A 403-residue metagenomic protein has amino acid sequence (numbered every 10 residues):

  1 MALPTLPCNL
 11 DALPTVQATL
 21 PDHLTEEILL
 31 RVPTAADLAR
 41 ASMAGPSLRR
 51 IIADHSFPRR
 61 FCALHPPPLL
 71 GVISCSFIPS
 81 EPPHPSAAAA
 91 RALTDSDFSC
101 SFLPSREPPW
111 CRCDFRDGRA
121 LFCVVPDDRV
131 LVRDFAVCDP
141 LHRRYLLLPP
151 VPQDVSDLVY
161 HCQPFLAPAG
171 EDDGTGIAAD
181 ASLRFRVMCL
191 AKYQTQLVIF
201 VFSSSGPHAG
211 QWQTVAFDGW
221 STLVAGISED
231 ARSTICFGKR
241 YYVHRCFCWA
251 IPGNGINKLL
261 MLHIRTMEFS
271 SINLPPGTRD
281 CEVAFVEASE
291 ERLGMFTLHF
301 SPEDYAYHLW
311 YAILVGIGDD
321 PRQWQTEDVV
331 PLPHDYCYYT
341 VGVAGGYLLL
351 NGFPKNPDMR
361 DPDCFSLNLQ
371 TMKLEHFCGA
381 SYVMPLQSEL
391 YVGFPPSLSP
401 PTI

Functional and structural regions predicted by a protein language model:
M1-I403: N-terminal entry/capping and adjacent linker segments that precede and initiate structured domains
